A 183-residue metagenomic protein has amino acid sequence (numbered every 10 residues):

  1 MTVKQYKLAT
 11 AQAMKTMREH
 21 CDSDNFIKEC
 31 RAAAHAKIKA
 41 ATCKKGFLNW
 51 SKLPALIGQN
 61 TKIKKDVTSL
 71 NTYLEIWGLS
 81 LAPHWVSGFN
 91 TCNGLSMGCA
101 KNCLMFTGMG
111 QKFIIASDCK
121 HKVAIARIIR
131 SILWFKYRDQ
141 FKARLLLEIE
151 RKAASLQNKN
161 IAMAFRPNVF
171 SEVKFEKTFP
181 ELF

Functional and structural regions predicted by a protein language model:
M1-F183: Class I S-adenosyl-L-methionine
